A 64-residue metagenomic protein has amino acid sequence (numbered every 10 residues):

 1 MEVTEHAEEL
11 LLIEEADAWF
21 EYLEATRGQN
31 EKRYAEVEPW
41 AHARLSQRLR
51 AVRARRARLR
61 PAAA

Functional and structural regions predicted by a protein language model:
M1-V3, R60-A64: Short intrinsically disordered terminal tails
M1-W19: Short, charge/polar-rich alpha-helical segments
I13, E21, A62-A64: Intrinsically disordered, low-complexity regulatory regions of eukaryotic nuclear gene-regulatory proteins
E24-P61: Short, charge-rich amphipathic interface segments used for partner binding and complex assembly
